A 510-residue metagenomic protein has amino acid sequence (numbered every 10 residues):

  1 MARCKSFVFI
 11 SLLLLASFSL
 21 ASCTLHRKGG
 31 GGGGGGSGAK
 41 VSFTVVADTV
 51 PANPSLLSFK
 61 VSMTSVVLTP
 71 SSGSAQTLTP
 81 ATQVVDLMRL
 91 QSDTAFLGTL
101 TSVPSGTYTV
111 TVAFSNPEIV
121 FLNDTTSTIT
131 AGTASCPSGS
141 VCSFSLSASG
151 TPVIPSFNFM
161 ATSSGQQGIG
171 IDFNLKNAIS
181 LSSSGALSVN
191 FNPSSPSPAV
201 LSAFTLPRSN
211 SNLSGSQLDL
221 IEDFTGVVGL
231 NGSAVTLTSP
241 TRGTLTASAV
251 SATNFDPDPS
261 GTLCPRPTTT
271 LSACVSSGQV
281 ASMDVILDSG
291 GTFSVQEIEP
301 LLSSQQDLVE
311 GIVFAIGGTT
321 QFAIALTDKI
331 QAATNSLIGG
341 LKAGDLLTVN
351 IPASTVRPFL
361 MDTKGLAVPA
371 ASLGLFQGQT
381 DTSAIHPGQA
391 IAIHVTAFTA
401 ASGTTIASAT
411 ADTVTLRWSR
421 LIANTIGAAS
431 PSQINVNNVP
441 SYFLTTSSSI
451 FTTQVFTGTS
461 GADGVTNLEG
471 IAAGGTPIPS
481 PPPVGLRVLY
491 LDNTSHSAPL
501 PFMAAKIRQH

Functional and structural regions predicted by a protein language model:
M1-S11: Bacterial N-terminal signal peptides that target proteins for export
S19-S22: C-terminal motif of bacterial Sec signal peptides marking the signal peptidase cleavage site
T24-F314, G318-T319, A325-T327, L347-T348 (+3 more regions): A short, solvent-exposed, low-complexity linear motif enriched for acidic/polar residues with Pro/Gly/Ser/Thr
G243-A252, I330-S354, P440-S460: A short macromolecule-binding patch
G311, T319, V356, P431-N435 (+1 more regions): Hydrophilic extracytoplasmic domains
F322-I324, L416-E469: Intrinsically disordered, low-complexity segments enriched in Gly and acidic/Ser/Thr residues that form flexible
